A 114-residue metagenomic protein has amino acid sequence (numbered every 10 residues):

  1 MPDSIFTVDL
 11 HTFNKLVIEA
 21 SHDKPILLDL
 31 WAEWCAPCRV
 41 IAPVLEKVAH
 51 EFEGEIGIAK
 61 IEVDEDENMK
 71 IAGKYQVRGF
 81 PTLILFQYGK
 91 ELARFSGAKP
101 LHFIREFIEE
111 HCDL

Functional and structural regions predicted by a protein language model:
M1-K24, E110-L114: N-terminal leader/targeting and pre-domain segments
F6-L10, L30, I41-A49, E53-M69: Thiol-based oxidoreductase modules, predominantly thioredoxin-like and allied folds used for disulfide exchange
F13, L30-W31, F86: Conserved hydrophobic/aromatic "anchor" residues that stabilize well-ordered secondary structure elements
S21-E33: Short active-site neighborhood of thiol/selenol oxidoreductases, capturing the structured segment around
C35-C38: Hydrophobic heptad-repeat coiled-coil signature
K70-R78: Mid-chain, well-packed structural core segment of small domains
R78-L114: Non-catalytic, surface beta->alpha helical segment in thiol-disulfide oxidoreductase systems
